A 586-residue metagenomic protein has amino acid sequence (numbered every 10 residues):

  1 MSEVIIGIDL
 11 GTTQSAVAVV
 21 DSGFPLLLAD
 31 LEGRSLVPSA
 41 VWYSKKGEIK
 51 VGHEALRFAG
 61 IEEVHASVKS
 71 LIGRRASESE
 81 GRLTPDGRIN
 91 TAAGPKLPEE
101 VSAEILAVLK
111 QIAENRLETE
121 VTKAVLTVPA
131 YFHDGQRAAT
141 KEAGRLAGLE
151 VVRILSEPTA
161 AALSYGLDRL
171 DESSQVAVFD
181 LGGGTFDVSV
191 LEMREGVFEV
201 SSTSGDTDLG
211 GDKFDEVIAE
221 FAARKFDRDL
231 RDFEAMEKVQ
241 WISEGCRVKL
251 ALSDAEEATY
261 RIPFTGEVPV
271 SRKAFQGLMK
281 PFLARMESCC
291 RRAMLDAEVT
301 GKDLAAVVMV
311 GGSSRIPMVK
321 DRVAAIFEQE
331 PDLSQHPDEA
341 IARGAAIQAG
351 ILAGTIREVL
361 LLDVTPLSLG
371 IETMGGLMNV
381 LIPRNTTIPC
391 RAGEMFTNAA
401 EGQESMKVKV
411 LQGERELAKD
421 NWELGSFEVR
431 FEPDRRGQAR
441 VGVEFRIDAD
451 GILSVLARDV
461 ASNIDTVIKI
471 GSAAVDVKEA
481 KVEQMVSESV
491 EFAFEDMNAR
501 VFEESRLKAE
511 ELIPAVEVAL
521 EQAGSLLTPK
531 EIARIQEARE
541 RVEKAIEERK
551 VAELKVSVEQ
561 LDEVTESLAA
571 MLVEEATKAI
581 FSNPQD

Functional and structural regions predicted by a protein language model:
M1-L83, A93-P95, E99, E104 (+1 more regions): Oxyanion-binding/catalytic loops of NTP- or PPi-dependent enzymes
G87-R88: Flexible loop linkers connecting adjacent transmembrane helices in multi-pass alpha-helical membrane transporters
